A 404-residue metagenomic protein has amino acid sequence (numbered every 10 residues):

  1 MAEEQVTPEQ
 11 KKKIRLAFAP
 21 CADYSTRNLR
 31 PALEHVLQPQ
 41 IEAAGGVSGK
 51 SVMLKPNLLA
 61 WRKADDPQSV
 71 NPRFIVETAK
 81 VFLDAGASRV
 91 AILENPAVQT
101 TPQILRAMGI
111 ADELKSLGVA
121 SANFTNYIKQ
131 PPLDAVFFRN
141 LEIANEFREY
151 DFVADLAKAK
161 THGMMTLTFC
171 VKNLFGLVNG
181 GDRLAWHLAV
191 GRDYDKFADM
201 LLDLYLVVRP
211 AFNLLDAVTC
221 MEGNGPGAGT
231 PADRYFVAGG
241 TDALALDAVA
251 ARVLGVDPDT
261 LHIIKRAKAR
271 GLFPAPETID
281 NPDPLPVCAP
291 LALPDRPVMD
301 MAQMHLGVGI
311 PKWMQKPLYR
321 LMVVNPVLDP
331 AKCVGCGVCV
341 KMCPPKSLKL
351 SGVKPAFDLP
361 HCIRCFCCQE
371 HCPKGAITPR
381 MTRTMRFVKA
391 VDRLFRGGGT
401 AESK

Functional and structural regions predicted by a protein language model:
M1-P330, V334, V340-K354, L359 (+2 more regions): N-terminal and secondary-structure boundary signal
I363-R364: Extended, alpha-helix-rich binding/interface surfaces that flank or overlap catalytic cores and mediate recognition
